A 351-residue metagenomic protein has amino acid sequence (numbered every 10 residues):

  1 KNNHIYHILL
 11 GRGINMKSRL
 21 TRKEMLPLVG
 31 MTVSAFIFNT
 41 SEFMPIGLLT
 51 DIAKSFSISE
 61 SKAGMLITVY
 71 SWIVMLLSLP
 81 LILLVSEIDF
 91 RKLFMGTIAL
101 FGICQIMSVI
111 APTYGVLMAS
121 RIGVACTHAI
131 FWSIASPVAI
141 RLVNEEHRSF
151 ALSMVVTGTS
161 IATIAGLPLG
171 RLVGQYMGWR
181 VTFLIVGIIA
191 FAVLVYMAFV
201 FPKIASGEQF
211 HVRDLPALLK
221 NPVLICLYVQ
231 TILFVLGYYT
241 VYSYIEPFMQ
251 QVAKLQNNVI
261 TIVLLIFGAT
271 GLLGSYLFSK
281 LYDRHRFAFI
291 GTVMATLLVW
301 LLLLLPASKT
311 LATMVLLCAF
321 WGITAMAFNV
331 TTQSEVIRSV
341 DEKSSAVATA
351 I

Functional and structural regions predicted by a protein language model:
S57, D89, I110-V116, T127 (+2 more regions): Helix-breaking motifs and short loop linkers at transmembrane-helix boundaries and internal kinks in secondary membrane
L76-G115: Conserved MFS/SLC helix-loop-helix module at the cytosolic interface between two early adjacent transmembrane helices
L77-D89, L273-R286: Helix-to-loop junctions at the C-terminal end of transmembrane segments in multipass secondary transporters
L100, C104-M107, G115-G123, A312-F320: Paired small-residue
Y114, S120-G158: Cytoplasmic helix-loop-helix junction between adjacent transmembrane helices in 12-TM secondary transporters
I130-V143, A327-D341: Intracellular juxtamembrane helix-capping segments at the cytosolic ends of symmetry-related transmembrane helices
G187-S206: C-terminal membrane-cytosol helix-exit motif in multi-pass small-molecule transporters
A288-T332: C-terminal transmembrane helical hairpin of 12-TM major facilitator-type secondary transporters
